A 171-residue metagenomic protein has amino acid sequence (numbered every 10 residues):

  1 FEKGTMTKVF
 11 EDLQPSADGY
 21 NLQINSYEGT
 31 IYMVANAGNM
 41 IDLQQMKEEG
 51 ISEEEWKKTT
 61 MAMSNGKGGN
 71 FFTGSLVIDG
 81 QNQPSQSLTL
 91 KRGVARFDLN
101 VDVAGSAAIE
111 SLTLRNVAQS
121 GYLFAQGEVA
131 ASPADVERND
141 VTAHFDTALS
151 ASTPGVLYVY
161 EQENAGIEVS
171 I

Functional and structural regions predicted by a protein language model:
F1-M46, N100-I171: Tryptophan-paired
F10-Q14, M40-P84, T142-L149: Structured interaction patches on ligand/partner-binding surfaces of diverse proteins
N21-Q23, S75-V77, S87-T89: Generic structural detector for well-ordered beta-strands
Q86-A104: Aromatic- and glycine-enriched pocket-lining scaffold segments that form the walls of small-molecule binding clefts
